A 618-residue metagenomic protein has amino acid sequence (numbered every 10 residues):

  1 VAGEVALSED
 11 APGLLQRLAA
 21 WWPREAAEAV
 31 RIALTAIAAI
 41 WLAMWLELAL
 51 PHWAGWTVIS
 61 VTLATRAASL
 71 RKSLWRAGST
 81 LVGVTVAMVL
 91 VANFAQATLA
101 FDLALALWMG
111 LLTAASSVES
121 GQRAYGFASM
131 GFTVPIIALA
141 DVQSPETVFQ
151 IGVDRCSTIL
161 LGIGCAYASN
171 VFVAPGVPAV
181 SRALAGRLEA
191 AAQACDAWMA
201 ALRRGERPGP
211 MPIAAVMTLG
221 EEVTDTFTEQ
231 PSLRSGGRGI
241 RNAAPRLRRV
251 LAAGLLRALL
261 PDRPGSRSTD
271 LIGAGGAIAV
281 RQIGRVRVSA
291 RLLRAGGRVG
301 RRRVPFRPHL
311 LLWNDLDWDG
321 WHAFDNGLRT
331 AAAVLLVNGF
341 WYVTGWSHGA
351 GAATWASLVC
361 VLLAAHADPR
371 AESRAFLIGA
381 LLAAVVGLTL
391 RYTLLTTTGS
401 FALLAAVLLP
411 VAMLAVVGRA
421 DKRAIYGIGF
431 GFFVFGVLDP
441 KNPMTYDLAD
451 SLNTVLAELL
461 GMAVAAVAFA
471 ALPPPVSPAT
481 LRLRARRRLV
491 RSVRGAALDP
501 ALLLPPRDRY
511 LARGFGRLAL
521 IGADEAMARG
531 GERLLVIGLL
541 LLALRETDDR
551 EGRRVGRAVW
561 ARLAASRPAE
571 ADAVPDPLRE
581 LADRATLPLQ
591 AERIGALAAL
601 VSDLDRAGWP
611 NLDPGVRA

Functional and structural regions predicted by a protein language model:
V1-S235, G276-A279, L292-G296, R301-R533: A transmembrane helix-and-boundary motif of multi-pass membrane transporters/channels
R187-F306, V490-A618: Cytosolic, long alpha-helical scaffolding segments
